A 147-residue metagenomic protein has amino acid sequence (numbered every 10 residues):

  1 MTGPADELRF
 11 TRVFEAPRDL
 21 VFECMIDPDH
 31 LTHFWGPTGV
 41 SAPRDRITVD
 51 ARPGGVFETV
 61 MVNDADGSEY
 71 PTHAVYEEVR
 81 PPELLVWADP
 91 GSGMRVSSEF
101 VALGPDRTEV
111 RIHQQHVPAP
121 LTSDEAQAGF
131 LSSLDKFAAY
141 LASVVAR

Functional and structural regions predicted by a protein language model:
M1-S41: Hydrophobic ligand-binding cavity/cleft-lining segments
A5, G67, G91-G93: Glycine-centered tight beta-turn/hairpin loop motif at sheet-sheet or coil-to-beta transitions
R9-V13, R46-T48, P71-H73, R95-S97 (+1 more regions): Well-ordered beta-strand positions in beta-sheet-rich domains
V21, L31, F57-T59, Y76 (+3 more regions): Hydrophobic pocket/interface hotspot
P43-A88: Glycine-rich portal/gate segments that line the openings of hydrophobic small-molecule binding cavities
L84-S132: Beta-strand/loop substructures that line and gate deep hydrophobic ligand-binding cavities in soluble
A139-R147: Short, highly charged C-terminal tails/helix-capping segments
